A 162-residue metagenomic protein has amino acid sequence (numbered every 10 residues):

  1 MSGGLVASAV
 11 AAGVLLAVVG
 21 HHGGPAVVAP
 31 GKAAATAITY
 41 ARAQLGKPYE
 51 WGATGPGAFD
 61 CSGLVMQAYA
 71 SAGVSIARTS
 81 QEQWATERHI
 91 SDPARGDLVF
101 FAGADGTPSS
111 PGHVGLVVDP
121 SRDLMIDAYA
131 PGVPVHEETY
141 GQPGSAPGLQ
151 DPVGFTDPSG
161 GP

Functional and structural regions predicted by a protein language model:
M1-G31, G160-P162: N-terminal secretion targeting segments of exported proteins
G20-V28, I90, P111-P162: Aromatic- and glycine-rich peptidoglycan recognition patches
A29-Y49: Extracytoplasmic low-complexity, Pro/Thr/Ser/Ala/Gly-rich segments that lie immediately after a secretion/anchoring
A43, K47-R95: Catalytic cysteine-centered active-site loop
D105-T107: Short, charged beta-turn/beta-strand-edge "cap" motif at the junction between a beta-strand and an adjacent loop
